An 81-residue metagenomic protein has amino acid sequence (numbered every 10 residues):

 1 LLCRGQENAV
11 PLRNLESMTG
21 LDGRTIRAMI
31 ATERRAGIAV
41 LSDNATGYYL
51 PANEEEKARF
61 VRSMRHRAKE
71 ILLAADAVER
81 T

Functional and structural regions predicted by a protein language model:
L2-N8: Short helix-capping/hinge SLiMs at alpha-helix to coil transitions
N8-A9, G23: Residue at a beta-strand N-cap/secondary-structure junction
P11-M18: A short acidic, leucine-rich amphipathic alpha-helix
G20-T32: Short amphipathic alpha-helical interaction segments
R34-A45: A short, conserved structural fragment
A45-A52: Minor-groove-contacting beta-hairpin "wing" of winged helix-turn-helix DNA-binding domains
E55-V78: Short, amphipathic alpha-helical interaction segments positioned at domain boundaries
